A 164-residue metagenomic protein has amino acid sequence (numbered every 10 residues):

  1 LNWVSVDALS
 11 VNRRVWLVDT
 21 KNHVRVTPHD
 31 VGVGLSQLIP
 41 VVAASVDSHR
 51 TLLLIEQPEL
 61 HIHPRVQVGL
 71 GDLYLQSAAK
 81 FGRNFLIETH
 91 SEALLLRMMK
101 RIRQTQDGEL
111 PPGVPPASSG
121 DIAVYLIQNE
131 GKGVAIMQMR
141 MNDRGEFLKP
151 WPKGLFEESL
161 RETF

Functional and structural regions predicted by a protein language model:
L1-F164: Switch/communication elements of ASCE P-loop NTPase nucleotide-binding domains
